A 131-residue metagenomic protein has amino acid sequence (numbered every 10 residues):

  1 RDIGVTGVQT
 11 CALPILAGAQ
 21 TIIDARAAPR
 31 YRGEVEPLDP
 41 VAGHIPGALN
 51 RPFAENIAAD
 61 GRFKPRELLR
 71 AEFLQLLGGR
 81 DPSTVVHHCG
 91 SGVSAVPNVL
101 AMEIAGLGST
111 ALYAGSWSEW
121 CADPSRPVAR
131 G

Functional and structural regions predicted by a protein language model:
R1-C11: Single conserved hydrophobic/aromatic residue that forms the stacking wall/gate of nucleotide- or nucleobase-binding
A12-T21, A25-G131: Rhodanese-like catalytic fold shared by cysteine-dependent sulfurtransferases and DSP/PTP-type phosphatases
